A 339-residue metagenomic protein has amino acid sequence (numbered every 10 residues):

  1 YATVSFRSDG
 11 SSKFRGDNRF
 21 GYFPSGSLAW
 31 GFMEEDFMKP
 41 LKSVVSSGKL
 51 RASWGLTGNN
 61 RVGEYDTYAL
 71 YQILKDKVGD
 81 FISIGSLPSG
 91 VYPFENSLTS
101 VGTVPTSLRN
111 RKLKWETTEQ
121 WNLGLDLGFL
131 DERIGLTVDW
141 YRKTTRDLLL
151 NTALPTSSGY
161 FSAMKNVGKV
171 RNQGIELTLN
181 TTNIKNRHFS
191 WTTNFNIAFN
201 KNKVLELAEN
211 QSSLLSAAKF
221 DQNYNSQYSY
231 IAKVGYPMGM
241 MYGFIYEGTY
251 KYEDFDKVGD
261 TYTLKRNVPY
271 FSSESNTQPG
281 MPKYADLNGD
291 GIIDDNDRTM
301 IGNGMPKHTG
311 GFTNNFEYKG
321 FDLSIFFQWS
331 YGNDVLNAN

Functional and structural regions predicted by a protein language model:
Y1, L87-F129, R133-G135, Q222-F326: Outer-membrane beta-barrel transmembrane strand signature
Y1-V234: Extracellular/periplasmic, surface-exposed regions of secreted and cell-surface proteins
S11, F271-S272, N276-P279, S330-N339: Extracytoplasmic gating/loop element in the C-terminal half of outer-membrane beta-barrel translocons and assembly
S11-S12, T145-R146, G302-G304, G332-D334: A short local loop/turn or secondary-structure capping micro-motif enriched for an aromatic residue
S43-S46, T145, K201-K203, G239 (+2 more regions): C-terminal beta-signal and adjacent terminal beta-strands/loops of Gram-negative outer-membrane beta-barrel proteins
F195, E206, S213-L214, M240 (+3 more regions): Acidic/proline-rich low-complexity IDRs
